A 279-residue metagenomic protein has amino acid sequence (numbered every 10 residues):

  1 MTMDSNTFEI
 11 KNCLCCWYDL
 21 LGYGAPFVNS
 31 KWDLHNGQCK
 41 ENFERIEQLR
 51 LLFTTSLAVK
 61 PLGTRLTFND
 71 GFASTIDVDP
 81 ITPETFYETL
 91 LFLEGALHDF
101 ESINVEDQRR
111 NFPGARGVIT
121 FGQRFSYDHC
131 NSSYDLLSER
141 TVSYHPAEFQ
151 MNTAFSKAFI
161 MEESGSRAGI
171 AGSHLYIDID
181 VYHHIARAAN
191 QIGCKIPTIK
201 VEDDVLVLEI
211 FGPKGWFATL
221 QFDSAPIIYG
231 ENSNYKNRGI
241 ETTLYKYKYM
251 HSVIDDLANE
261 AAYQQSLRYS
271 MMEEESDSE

Functional and structural regions predicted by a protein language model:
M1-S5, N12, G165-E279: Intrinsically disordered, glycine/charged-rich C-terminal tails and inter-domain linkers that flank nucleotidyl cyclase
T2-D99: Catalytic NTP-binding/metal-coordinating core of nucleotidyl cyclase/transferase enzymes
E9-N12, F68, F112-G114, G169-A171: Short, well-ordered loop/turn elements at secondary-structure boundaries
W17, G114-T120, I170-D178: A structural signal for short, well-ordered beta-strand segments and their strand-loop junctions that often border
Y23, R124, V181-H183: Short, solvent-exposed loop/turn segments at secondary-structure junctions
L52, D99-E106, I160, S164: Amphipathic alpha-helical regulatory segments at dimerization interfaces that relay allosteric signals between sensory
S56-E84, N104-N152: Catalytic core of nucleotidyl cyclases, primarily class III adenylyl/guanylyl cyclases
Y127-S173, H184, A188-I192: Glycine- and acidic-residue-rich phosphate-binding/metal-coordinating active-site segment common to enzymes that handle
